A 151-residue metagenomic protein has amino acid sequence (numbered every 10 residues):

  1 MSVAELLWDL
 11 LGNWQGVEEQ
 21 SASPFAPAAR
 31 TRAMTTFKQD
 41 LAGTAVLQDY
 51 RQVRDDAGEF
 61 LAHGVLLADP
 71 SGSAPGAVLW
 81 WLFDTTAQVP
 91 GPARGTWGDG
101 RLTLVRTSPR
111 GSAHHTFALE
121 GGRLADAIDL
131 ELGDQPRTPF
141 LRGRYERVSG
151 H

Functional and structural regions predicted by a protein language model:
M1-H151: Hydrophobic small-molecule pocket/channel-lining residues, especially in calycin-type beta-barrels
